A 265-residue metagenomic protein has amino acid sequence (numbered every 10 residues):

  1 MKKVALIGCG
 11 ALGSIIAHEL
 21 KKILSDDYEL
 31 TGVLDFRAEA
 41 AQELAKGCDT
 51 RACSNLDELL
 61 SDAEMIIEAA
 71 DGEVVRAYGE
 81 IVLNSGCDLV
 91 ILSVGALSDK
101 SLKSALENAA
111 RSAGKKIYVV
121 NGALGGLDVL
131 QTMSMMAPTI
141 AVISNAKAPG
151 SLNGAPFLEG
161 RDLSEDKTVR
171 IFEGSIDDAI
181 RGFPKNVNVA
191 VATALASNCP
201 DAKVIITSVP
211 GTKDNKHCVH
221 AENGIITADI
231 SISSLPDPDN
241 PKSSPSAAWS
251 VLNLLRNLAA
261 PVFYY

Functional and structural regions predicted by a protein language model:
M1-A5: Extreme N-terminal starter segment of soluble prokaryotic enzymes
C9: Glycine-rich Rossmann-fold phosphate-binding loop(s) that bind the pyrophosphate of adenine dinucleotide cofactors
L12: Hydrophobic/small residue at the entry helix of a nucleotide-binding pocket
L24-L44: NAD(P)-binding Rossmann-fold cofactor-contacting core
S54-N84, A96-K100: Beta-loop-alpha module in the N-terminal Rossmann-like domain of NAD(P)-dependent dehydrogenases, especially those
E68, I91, I117-N121: General beta-strand structural signal in soluble alpha/beta enzymes
V94-K115: Rossmann-fold NAD(P)-binding glycine/threonine-rich loop
Y118, A123-Y265: Active-site-lining helix/loop region of Rossmann-like oxidoreductase modules
